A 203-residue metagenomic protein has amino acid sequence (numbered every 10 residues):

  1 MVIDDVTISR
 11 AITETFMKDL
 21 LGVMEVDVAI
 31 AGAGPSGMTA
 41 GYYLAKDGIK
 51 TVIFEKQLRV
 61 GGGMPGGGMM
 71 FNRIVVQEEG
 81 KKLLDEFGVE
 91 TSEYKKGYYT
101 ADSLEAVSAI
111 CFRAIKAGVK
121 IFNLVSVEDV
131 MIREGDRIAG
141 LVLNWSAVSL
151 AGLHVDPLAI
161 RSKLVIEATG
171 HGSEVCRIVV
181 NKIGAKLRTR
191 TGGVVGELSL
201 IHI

Functional and structural regions predicted by a protein language model:
M1-D27: Extreme N-terminal leader/targeting segments of oxidoreductases
E25-T51: N-terminal Rossmann-like FAD-binding beta1-loop-alpha1 element of flavoenzymes
S36, R59, G172: Conserved Rossmann-like nucleotide-cofactor binding loop
A45-M64: Glycine-rich FAD pyrophosphate-binding loop
G67-E90: N-terminal glycine-rich dinucleotide-binding loop that anchors FAD/FMN and/or NAD(P) in oxidoreductases
T91-L164: Feature captures the FAD/FMN-dependent oxidoreductase FAD-binding
E167-K182: Flavin (primarily FAD) binding-site architecture
I201-I203: Conserved small/polar residues in nucleotide/adenosyl-binding loops
